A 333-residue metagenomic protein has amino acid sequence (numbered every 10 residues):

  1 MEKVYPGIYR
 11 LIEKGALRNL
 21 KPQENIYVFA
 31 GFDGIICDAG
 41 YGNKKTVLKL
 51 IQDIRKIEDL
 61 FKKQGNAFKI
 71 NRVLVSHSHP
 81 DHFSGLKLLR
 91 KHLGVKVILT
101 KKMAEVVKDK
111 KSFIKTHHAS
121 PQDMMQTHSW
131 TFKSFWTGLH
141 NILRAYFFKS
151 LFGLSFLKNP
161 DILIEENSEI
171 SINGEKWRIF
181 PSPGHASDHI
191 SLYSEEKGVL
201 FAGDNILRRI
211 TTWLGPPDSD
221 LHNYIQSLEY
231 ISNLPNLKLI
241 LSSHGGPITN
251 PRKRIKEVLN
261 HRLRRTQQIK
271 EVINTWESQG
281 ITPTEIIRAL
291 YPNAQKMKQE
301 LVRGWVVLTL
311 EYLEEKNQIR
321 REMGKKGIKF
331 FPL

Functional and structural regions predicted by a protein language model:
E2-D59, S191-R208: Conserved beta-strand hairpin/beta-sheet module of binuclear metal-dependent hydrolase folds, prominently
N19-K21, I162-I164, P183-A186: A short catalytic or substrate-binding loop motif that flags glycine-/basic-rich loops and adjacent residues that bind
N25-Y27, I162, N167-S168, I190: Residue-level detector of beta-strand structural context in well-folded domains
I35-I36, Y41-N43, L48, I142 (+2 more regions): Metallo-beta-lactamase
K45-L48, D53-E169, T249: Active-site HxH/HxHxD metal-binding segment of metal-dependent hydrolases
K91, S182, E314: Short, contiguous alpha-helical
G94-L99, F201-G203, K298: Short hydrophobic/aromatic-enriched beta-strand-loop microsegments
Q268-L333: C-terminal regulatory/interaction regions
